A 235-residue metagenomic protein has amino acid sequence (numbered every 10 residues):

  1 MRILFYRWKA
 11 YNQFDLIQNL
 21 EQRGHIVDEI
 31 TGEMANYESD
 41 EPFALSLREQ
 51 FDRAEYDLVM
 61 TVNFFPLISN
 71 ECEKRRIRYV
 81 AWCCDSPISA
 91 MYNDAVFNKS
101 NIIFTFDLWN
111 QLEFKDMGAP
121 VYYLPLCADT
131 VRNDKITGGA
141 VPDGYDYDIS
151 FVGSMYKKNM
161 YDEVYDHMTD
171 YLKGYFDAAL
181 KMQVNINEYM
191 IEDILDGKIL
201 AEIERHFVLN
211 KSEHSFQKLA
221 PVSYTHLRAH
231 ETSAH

Functional and structural regions predicted by a protein language model:
M1-R76: N-terminal pre-catalytic "stem/leader" segment of glycosyltransferase-like enzymes
L20-E21, F114, R228: Hydrophobic alpha-helical packing residues
M34, D40-Q50, D166-I186, A220-Y224: Short, charge-rich amphipathic segments
R75-V208, S212: Catalytic core of nucleotide-activated saccharide and alditol-phosphate transferases
H206-Y224: Long, low-complexity, polar/charged, intrinsically disordered or flexibly structured peripheral segments
T225-T232: Conserved small/polar residues in nucleotide/adenosyl-binding loops
H235: Gly/Pro- and small hydrophobic-enriched strand-loop and loop-to-helix capping segments that sit at the rims
